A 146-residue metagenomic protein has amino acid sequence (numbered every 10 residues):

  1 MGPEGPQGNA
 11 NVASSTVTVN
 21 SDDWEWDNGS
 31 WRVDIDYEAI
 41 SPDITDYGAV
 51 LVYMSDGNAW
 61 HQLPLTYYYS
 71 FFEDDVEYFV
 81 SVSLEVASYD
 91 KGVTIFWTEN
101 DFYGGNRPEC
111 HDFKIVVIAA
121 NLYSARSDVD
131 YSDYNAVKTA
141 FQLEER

Functional and structural regions predicted by a protein language model:
M1-S14: Collagen/collagen-like triple-helix recognition
G2-G5, T45, I115: Generic detector of intrinsically disordered, low-complexity, polar/charged segments
N11-D23, S124-D128: Disulfide-bonded cysteine-rich modules in secreted/extracellular proteins, activating on the conserved Cys frameworks
N11-S14, I40, F141: Intrinsic disorder/low-complexity segments
V12-S14, S30-D34, D112: Intrinsic-disorder/low-complexity, polar/charged segments enriched in Ser/Thr/Lys/Arg/Asp/Glu/Gln
N20-P108, R146: Extracellular attachment/recognition segments
P108-R146: C-terminal partner/receptor-binding element of secreted or periplasmic proteins
